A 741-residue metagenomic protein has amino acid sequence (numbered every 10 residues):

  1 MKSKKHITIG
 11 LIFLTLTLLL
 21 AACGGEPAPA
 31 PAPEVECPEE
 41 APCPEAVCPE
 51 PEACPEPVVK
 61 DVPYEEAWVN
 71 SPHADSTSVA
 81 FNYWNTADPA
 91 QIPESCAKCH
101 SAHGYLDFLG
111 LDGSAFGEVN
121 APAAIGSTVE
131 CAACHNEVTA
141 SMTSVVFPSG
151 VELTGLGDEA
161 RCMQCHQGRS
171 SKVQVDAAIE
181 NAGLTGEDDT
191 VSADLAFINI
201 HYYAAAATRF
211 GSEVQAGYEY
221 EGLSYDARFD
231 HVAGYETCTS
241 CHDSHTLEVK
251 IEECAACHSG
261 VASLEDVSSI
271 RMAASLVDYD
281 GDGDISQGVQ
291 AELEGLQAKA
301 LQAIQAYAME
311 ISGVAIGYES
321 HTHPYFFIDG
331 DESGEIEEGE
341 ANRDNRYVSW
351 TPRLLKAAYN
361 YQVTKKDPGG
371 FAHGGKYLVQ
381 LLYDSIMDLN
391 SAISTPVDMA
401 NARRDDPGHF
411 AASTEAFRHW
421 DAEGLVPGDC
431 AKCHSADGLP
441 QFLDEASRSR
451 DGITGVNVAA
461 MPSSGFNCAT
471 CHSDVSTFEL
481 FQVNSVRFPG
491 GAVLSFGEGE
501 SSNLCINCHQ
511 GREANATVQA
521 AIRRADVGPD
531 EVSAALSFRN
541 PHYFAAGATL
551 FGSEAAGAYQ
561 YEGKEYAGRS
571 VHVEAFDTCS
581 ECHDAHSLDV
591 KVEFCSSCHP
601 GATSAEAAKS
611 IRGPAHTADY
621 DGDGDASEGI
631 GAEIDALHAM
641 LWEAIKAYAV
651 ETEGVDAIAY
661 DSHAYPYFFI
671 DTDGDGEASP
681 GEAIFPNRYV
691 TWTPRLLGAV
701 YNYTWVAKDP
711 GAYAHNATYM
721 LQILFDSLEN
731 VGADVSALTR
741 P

Functional and structural regions predicted by a protein language model:
K2-G10: Bacterial N-terminal signal peptides that target proteins for export
L19-A22: C-terminal motif of bacterial Sec signal peptides marking the signal peptidase cleavage site
G24-P27: Bacterial signal peptide processing site
A30-A67: Post-signal peptide N-terminal segment of mature Sec-exported envelope proteins
A53-D243, T322, N342-Y347, V363-A372 (+2 more regions): Sequence context of c-type cytochrome heme-c attachment sites
P63, E94, G157-A160, A233-E236 (+17 more regions): Generic recognition of stable, solvent-exposed alpha-helical segments in well-folded globular domains
L247-L293, S587-A626: C-terminal, active-site-flanking charged/polar segments
S268, A274-P427, A431, S435 (+2 more regions): Mature extracytoplasmic or organellar-lumen-exposed domains after removal of signal/transit peptides
